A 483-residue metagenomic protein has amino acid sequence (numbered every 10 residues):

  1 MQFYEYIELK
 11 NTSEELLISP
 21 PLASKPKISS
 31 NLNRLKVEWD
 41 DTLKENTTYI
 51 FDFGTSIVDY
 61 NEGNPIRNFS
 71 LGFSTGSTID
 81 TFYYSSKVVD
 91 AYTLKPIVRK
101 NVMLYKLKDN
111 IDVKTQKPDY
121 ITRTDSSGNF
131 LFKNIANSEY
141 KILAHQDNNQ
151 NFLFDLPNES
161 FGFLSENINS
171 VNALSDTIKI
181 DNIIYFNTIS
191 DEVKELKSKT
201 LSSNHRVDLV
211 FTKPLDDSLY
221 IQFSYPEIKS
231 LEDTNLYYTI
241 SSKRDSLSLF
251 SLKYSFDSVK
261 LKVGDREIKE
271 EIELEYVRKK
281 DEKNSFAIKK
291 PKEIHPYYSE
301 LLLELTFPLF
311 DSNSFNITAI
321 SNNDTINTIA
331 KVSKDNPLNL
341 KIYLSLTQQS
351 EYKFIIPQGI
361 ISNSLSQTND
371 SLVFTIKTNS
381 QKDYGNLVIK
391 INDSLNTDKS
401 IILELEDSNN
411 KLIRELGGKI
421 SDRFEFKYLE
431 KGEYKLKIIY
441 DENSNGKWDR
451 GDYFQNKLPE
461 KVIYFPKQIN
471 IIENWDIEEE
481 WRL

Functional and structural regions predicted by a protein language model:
M1-N134, E139-H145, P157-F163, S170 (+4 more regions): Acidic, low-complexity Ser/Thr/Gly/Pro-rich repeat segments typical of extracellular/periplasmic and surface-exposed
D147-L156, D441-R450: Acidic, glycine-anchored loop motifs typical of Ca2+
F152, E159-K179, S380, F454-E473: Compositionally biased, low-complexity linear motifs
L174-S190, K194-E195, V388, N470-L483: Alpha-helical transmembrane segments and their immediate juxtamembrane flanks in integral membrane proteins
K199-T200, L209-P214, F307, I413-R414 (+2 more regions): Beta-propeller-forming repeat regions
N386-I391, E404, Y428, K437 (+3 more regions): Short loop/turn motifs at secondary-structure boundaries
D398-L403: Calcium-regulated, polybasic anionic-phospholipid
